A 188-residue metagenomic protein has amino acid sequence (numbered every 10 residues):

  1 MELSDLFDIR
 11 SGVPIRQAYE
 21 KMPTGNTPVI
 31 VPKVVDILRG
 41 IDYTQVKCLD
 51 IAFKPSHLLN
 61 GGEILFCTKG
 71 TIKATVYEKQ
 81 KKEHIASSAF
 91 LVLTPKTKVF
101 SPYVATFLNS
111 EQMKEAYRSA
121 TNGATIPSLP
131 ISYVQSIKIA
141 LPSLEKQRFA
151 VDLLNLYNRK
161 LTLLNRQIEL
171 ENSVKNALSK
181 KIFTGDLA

Functional and structural regions predicted by a protein language model:
M1-G25, S136, A140-A188: Non-catalytic DNA-recognition/assembly elements of restriction-modification systems
S4-Y19, K33-G61: Sequence-specific dsDNA recognition surfaces
D8-G12, I41, L49-F53, L65 (+4 more regions): Charge-rich amphipathic alpha-helical interaction elements
E20-T27, K47, H57-L59, V76-S88: Short, surface-exposed loop/turn microsegments at beta-strand edges and helix-strand junctions
P28-V31, L59, I64-C67: Short hydrophobic-aromatic micro-motifs
T68-L108: A short beta-sheet element
H84-S88, G123-R148: A short glycine-rich beta-alpha junction/loop motif
S101-G123: Glycine- and charge-enriched low-complexity intrinsically disordered segments
